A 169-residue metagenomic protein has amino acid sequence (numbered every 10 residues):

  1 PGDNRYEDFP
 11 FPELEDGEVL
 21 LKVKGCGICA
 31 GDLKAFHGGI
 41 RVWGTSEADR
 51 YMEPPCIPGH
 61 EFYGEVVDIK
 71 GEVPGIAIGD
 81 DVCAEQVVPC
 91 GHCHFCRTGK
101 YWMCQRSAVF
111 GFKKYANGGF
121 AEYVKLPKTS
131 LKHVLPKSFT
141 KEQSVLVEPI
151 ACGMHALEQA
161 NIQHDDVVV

Functional and structural regions predicted by a protein language model:
P1, G75, D165-V169: Short, intrinsically disordered, charge-balanced linker/junction segments flanking boundaries in proteins
P1-Y6, S46-A48, S107: Short gly/ser/thr-rich secondary-structure transition/capping motifs
Y6-D8, Y123: Well-ordered beta-strand positions in beta-sheet-rich domains
P12-C26, R41-H94, S130, P136-S138: Glycine-rich beta-strand-centered segment in the early N-terminal region that forms part of a ligand/cofactor-binding
C26-G27, I150: Proline-glycine-enriched beta-turn/loop adjacent to the NAD(P) cofactor-binding site in Rossmann-like oxidoreductases
A30: Short beta->alpha connector loops of Rossmann-like oxidoreductase domains
K34-R41: Short Gly/aromatic-enriched secondary-structure transition segments
A48-P55, H60, C90-V168: NAD(P)H dinucleotide-binding glycine-rich loop of Rossmann-like/cofactor-binding domains, especially the beta1-alpha1
